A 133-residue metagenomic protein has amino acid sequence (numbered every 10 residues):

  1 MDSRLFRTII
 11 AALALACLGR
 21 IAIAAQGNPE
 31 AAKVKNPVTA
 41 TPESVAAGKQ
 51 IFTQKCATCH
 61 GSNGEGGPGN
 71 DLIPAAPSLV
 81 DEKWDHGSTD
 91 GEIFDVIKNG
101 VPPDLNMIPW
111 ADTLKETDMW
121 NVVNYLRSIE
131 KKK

Functional and structural regions predicted by a protein language model:
D2-I10: Bacterial N-terminal signal peptides that target proteins for export
I10-R20: Bacterial N-terminal signal peptides
Q26-I51, G67: Electrostatic cytochrome c docking/interface patches
T41-S62, I93-D95, N99: Sequence/structural segment immediately N-terminal to covalent heme-attachment motifs in c-type and related
V45, I51, L114, I129-K133: Short sequence/structural segments immediately N-terminal
N63, G69-L72: Conserved catalytic-core motifs of eukaryotic protein kinase domains, centered on the activation segment
E65-G67, P103, S128-K133: Inter-heme linker and motif-flanking segments adjacent to c-type heme-binding CXXCH motifs in c-type cytochromes
I73-S128: Extracytoplasmic electron-transfer domains, predominantly the class I c-type cytochrome c fold
